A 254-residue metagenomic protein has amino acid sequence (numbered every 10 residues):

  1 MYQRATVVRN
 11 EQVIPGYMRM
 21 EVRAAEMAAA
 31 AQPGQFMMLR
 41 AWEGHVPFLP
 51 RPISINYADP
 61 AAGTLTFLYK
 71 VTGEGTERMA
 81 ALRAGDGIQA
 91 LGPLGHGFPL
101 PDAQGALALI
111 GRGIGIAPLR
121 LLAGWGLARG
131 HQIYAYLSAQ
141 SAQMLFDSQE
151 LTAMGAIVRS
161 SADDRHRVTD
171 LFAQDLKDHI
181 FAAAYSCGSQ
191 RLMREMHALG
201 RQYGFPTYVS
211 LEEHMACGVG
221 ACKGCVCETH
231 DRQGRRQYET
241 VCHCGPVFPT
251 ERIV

Functional and structural regions predicted by a protein language model:
M1, L49, A103, R236: Exposed loop/turn and edge beta-strand positions of beta-sandwich/beta-sheet ligand-binding modules
Y2-A84: Ferredoxin-reductase
W42-V46, G92-G97, D231: Short, charged beta-turn/beta-strand-edge "cap" motif at the junction between a beta-strand and an adjacent loop
E74-A216: FNR/FR-type flavoprotein reductase catalytic core
L176, L199, V219-G220, H243-V254: Nucleotide-activated chemistry modules centered on ATP-dependent adenylation/adenylyltransferase
E213-Q233, Q237-P246: Local cysteine-cluster metal-coordination motifs and their immediate loop/turn environment, predominantly Fe-S cluster
